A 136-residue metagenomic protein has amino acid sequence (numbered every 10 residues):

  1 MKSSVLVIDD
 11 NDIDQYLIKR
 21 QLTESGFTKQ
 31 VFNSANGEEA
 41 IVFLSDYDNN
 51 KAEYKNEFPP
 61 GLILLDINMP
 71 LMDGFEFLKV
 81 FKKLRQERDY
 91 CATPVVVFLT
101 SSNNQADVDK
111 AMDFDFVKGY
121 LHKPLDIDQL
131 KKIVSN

Functional and structural regions predicted by a protein language model:
K2, F27-T28, F58-L62, D89-V95: His-Asp phosphorelay/catalytic-motif detector in bacterial-type signaling
S3-I13, I18-L22: Conserved acidic segment of CheY-like receiver
I18, A40, G74-V80: Short alpha-helical interaction/output segments
R20, E76, E87, C91-V97 (+3 more regions): Alpha4 helix (beta4-alpha4-beta5 surface) of REC/receiver domains from two-component response regulators
N33-Y47, G74: Helix N-cap/capping motif at the beta->alpha junctions
D48-L64: Active-site beta3 strand of CheY-like receiver
M69: Receiver (REC) domain active-site loop signature in two-component systems and cognate sites in sensor histidine kinases
H122-K123: A Lys-centered signature of the CheY-like receiver
